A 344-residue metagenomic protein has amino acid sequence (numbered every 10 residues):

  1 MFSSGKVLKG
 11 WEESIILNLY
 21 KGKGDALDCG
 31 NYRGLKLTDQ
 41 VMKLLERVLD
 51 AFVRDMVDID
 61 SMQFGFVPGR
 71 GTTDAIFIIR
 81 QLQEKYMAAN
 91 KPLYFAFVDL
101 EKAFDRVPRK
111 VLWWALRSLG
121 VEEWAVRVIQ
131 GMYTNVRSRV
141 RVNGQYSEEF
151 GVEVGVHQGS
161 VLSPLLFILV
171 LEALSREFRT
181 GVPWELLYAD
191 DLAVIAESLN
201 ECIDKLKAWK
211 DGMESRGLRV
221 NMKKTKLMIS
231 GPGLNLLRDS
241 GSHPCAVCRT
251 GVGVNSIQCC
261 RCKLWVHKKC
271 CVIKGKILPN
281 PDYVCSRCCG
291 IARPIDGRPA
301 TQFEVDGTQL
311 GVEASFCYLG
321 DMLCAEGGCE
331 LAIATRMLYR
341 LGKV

Functional and structural regions predicted by a protein language model:
M1, F52, M56, A75 (+18 more regions): Alpha-helical recognition domains of nuclear gene-regulatory proteins
M1-V161, L165: Conserved pre-catalytic core of RNA-dependent polymerases
E13-I16, R33, Q63-G65, L93-A103 (+7 more regions): Catalytic palm active-site di-aspartate
K36, Y94, R141, H157 (+10 more regions): Beta-strand cores of modular interaction/reader domains in eukaryotic scaffold and signaling proteins, especially PDZ
K102-L119, L192-R216, S230-L237, K274 (+2 more regions): Catalytic palm subdomain of template-directed nucleic-acid polymerases, centered on the conserved carboxylate motif
V220-S240, I291-V312: Short, conserved micro-motifs composed of acidic
D239-R293: PHD-type zinc finger and closely related Cys/His-rich zinc-binding mini-domains in nuclear regulators
E304-V344: Basic, alpha-helical interaction scaffolds
